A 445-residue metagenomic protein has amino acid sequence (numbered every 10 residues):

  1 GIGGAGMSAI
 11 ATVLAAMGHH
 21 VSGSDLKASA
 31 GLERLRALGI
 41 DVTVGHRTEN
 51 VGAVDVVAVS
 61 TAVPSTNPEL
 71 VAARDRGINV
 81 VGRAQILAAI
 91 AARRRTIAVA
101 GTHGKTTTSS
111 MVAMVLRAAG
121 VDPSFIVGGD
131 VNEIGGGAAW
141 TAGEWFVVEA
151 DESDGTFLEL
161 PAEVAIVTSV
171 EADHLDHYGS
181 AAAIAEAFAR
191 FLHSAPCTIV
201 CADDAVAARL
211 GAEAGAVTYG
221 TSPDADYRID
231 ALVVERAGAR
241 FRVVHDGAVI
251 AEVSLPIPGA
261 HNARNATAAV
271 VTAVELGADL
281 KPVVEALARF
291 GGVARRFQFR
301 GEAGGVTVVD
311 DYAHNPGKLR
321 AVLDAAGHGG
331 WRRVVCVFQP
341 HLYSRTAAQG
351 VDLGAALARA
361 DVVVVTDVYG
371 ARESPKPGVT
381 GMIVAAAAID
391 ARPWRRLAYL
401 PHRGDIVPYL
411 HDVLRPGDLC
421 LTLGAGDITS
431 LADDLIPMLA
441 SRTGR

Functional and structural regions predicted by a protein language model:
G1-I40, A53, V57, S65 (+8 more regions): ATP-dependent carboxylate-amine ligase
D25, V121-E133: Short beta-strand-centered segment that lines the nucleotide-binding/catalytic pocket of NTP-utilizing
L32-R34, N50-V59, V63-G82, L87-A88 (+8 more regions): Acidic, Mg2+-coordinating active-site environments of NTP-dependent enzymes
T61, V127-G128, S169, A202 (+2 more regions): Short secondary-structure boundary segments
I97-V99: Hydrophobic anchor at the beta1->P-loop junction of P-loop NTPases
T106: Residue-level recognition of phosphate/Mg2+-coordinating polar/acidic sites in nucleotide-handling active sites
A139-A142: Conserved motor-coupling elements within RecA-like helicase/translocase cores
W145-S153, V308-H314: Switch II (G3) loop of P-loop NTPases
